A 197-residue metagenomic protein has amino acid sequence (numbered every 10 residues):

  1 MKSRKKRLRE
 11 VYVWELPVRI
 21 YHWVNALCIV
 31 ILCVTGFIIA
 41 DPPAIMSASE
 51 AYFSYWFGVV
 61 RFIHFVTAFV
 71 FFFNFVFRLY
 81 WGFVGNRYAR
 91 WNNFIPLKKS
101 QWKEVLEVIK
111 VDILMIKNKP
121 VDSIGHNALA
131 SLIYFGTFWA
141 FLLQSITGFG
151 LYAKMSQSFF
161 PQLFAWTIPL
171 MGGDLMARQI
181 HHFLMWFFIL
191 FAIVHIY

Functional and structural regions predicted by a protein language model:
M1-Y197: Membrane-embedded alpha-helical bundles that constitute the cytochrome b-like, heme-associated redox core of multi-pass
